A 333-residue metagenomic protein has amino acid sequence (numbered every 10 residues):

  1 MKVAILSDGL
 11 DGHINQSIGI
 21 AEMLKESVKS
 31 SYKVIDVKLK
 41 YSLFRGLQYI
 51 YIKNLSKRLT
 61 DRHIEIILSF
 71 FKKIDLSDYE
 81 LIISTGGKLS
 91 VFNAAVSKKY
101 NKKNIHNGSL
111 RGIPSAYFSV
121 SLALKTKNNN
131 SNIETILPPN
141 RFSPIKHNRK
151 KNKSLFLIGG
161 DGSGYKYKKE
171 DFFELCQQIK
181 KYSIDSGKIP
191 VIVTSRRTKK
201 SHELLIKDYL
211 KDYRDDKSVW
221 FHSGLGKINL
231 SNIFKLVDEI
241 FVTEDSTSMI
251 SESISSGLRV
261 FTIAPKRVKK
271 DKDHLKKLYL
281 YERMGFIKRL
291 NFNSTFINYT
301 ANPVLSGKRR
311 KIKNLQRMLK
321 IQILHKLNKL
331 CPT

Functional and structural regions predicted by a protein language model:
I5-I133: Active-site and donor-binding regions of nucleotide-sugar-utilizing enzymes
L10-H13, L230-D271: A donor-sugar binding/catalytic signature common to diverse glycosyltransferases and related nucleotide-sugar
I35-D36, L122-A123, P190-R196, F261: Short internal beta-strands
Y100-K103, G187-K188, L258-R259: A short helix->loop->beta-strand "cap" motif at the edges of active sites that frequently abuts
L110-D171, F296-N302: A nucleotide-sugar donor-handling region in carbohydrate enzymes
D161-T194, K199: Conserved catalytic-core segment of nucleotide-activated headgroup transferases in glycan assembly
I206-S248: Donor nucleotide-activated moiety binding/catalytic core segment of transferases that use nucleotide-activated donors
L278-T333: Leloir-type glycosyltransferase catalytic cores
